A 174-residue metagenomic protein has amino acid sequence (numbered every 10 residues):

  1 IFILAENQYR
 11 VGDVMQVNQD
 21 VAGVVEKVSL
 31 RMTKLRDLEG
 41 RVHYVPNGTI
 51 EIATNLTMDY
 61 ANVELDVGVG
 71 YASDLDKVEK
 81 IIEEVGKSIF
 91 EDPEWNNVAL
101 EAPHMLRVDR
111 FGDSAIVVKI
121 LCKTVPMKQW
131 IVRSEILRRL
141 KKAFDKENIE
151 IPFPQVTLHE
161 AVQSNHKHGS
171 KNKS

Functional and structural regions predicted by a protein language model:
F2-L100: Soluble accessory domains appended to multi-pass membrane transport proteins
S73, E83, D92-S174: Solvent-exposed, non-transmembrane regulatory segments of membrane-associated proteins
